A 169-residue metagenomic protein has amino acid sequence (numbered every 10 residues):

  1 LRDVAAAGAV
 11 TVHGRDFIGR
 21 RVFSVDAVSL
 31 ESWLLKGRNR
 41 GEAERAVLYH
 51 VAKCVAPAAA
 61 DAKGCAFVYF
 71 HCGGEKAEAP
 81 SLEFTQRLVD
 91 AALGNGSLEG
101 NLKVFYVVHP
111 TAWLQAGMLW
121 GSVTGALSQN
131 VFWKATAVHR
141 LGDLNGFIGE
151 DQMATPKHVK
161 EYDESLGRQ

Functional and structural regions predicted by a protein language model:
L1-Q169: Basic, amphipathic alpha-helical/coil surface patches used to engage anionic, phosphate-bearing ligands and membranes
